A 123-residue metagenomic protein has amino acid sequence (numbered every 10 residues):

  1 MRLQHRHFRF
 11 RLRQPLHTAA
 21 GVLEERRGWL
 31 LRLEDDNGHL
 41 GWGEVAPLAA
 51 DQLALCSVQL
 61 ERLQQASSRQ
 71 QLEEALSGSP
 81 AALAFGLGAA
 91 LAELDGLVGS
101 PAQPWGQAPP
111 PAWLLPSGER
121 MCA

Functional and structural regions predicted by a protein language model:
M1-A123: N-terminal capping/lid subdomain adjacent to the active-site entrance of alpha/beta enzymes
